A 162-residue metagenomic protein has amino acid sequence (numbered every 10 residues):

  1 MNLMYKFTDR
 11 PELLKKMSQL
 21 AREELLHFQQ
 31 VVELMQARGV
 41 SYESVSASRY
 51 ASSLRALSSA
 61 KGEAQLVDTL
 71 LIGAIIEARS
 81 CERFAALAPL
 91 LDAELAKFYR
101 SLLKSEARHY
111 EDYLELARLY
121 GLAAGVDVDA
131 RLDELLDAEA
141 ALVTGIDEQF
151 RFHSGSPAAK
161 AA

Functional and structural regions predicted by a protein language model:
M1-A162: Non-heme di-metal
